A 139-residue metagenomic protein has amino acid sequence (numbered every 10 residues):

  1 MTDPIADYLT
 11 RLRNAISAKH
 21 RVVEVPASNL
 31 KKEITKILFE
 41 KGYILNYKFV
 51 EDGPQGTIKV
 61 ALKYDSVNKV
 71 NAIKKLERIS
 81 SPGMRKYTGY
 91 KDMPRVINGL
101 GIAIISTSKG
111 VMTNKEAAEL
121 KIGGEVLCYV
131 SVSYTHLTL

Functional and structural regions predicted by a protein language model:
M1-S133: Core subunits and conserved enzymes of cellular information-processing and envelope-translocation systems across
Y134-L139: Conserved small/polar residues in nucleotide/adenosyl-binding loops
